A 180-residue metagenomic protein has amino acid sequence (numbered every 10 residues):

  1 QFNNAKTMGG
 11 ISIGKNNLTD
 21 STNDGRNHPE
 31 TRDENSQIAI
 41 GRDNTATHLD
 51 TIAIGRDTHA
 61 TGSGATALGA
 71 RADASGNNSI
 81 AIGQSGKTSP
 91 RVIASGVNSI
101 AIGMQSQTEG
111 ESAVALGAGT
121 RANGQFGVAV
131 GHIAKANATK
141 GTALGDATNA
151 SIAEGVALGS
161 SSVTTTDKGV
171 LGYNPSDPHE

Functional and structural regions predicted by a protein language model:
Q1-E180: Glycine- and small/polar-enriched repetitive beta-structure motifs of secreted/surface proteins
